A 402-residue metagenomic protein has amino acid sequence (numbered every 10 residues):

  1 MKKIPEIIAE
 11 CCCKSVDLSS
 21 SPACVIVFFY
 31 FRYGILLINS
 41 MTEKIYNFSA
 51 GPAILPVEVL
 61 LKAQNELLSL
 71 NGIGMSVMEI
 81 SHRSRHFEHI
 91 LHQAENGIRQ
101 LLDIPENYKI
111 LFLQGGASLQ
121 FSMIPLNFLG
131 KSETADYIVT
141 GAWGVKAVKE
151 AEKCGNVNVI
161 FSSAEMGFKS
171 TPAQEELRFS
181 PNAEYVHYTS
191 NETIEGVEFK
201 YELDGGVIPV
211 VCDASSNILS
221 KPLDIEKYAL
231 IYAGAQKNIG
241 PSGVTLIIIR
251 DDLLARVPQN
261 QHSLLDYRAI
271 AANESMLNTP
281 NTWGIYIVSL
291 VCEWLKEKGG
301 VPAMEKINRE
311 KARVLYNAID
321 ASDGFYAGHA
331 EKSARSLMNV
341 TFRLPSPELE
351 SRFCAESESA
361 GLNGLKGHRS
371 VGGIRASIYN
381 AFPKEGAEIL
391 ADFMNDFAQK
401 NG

Functional and structural regions predicted by a protein language model:
E43-I45, S359, G372-G402: PLP-dependent enzyme catalytic core of the Aspartate aminotransferase-like
K44-E95: A glycine-/small-polar-enriched, mobile loop at the entrance of the PLP active site in fold-type I
G51, A151, S162-I218: Active-site phosphate-binding strand-loop segment of PLP-dependent enzymes
P56, A235-Y316, E331, K400-G402: Active-site C-terminal subdomain of aminotransferase-like
G74-Q120, N127, A142, E150: Conserved N-terminal alpha-helix of the aminotransferase class I/II PLP-enzyme fold
S118-V186: PLP-dependent aminotransferase-like
V211, I225-Q236: Conserved active-site segment immediately N-terminal to the catalytic lysine that forms the internal aldimine
Y326-S357: Conserved PLP-binding catalytic core of the aspartate aminotransferase-like
